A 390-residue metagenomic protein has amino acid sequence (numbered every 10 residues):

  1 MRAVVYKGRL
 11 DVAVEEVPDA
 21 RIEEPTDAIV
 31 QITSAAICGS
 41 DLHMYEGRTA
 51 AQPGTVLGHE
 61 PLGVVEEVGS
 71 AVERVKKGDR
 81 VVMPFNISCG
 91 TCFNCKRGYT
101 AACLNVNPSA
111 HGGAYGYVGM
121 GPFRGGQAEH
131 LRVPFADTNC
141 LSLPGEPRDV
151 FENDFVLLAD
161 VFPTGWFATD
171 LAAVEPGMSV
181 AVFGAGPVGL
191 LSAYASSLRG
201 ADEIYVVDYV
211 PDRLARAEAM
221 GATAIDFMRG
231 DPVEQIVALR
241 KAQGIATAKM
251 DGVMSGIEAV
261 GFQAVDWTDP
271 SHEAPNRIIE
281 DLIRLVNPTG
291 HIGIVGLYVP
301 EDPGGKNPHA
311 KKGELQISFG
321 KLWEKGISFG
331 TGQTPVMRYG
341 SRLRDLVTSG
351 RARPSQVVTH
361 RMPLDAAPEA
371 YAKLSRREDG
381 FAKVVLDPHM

Functional and structural regions predicted by a protein language model:
P18-A35, Y45-K96, A101, F123-R124 (+1 more regions): Glycine-rich beta-strand-centered segment in the early N-terminal region that forms part of a ligand/cofactor-binding
T91-F183: NAD(P)H dinucleotide-binding glycine-rich loop of Rossmann-like/cofactor-binding domains, especially the beta1-alpha1
A172-A173, R199, M220-G326: Glycine-rich cofactor phosphate-binding loops and adjacent beta1-alpha1 units of small-molecule cofactor enzyme domains
G189-L190: N-terminal Rossmann-fold NAD(P) dinucleotide-binding loop
D202-Y205: Short beta-strand element of Class I
D208-Y209: Conserved acidic E/D residue at the C-terminus of a beta-strand in Rossmann-like folds
G230, G244-I245, D269, Q333-M390: C-terminal hydrophobic helical "lid"/dimerization subdomain of Rossmann-like NAD(P)H-dependent oxidoreductases
